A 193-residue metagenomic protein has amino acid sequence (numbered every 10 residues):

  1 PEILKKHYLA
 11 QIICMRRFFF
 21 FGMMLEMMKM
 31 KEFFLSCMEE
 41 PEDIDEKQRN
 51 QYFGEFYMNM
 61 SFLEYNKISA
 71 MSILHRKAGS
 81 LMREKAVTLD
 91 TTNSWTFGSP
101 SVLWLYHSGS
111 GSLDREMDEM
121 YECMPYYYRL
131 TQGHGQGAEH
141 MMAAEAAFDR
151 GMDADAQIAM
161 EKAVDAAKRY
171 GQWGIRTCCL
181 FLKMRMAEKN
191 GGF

Functional and structural regions predicted by a protein language model:
P1-F21, E26, F33, E40-K47: A structural signal for repeat-array scaffolds
K5, K47, Q51, T91-S94 (+3 more regions): Residue signature of alpha-solenoid helical repeat architecture, marking inter-repeat boundaries and helix-start
H7, I44-Q48, S61, K67 (+3 more regions): Mature, Sec-exported extracytoplasmic domains of Gram-positive
Q11-L25, Y52-S69, S94-L113, G135-M152 (+1 more regions): Tandem amphipathic alpha-helical repeat scaffolds
M30-C37, Q51-F53, Y57-R83: A generic tandem-repeat structural signature
K31-D45, R76-L89, D118-R129, M160-Q172: Amphipathic alpha-helical segments of tetratricopeptide repeats
